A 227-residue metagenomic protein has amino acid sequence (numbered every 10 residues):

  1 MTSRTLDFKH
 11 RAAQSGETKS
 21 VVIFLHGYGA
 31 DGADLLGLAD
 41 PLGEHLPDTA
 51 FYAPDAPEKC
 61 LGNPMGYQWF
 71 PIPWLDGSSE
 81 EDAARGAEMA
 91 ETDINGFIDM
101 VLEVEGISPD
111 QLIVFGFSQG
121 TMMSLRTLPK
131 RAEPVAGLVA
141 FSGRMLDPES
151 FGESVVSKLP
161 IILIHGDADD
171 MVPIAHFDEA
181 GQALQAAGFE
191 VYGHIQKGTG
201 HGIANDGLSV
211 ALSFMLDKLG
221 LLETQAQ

Functional and structural regions predicted by a protein language model:
T2-I107, Q111: Serine-hydrolase catalytic machinery in alpha/beta-hydrolase-like enzymes
K19, V156-I161, E190: Short, proline-enriched alpha-helix->beta-strand connector loops that line the catalytic pocket of alpha/beta-hydrolase
H26-Y28, F115-F117, G166: Conserved alpha/beta-hydrolase "nucleophile elbow" surrounding the catalytic nucleophile
G37-A39, P173-A183: Short alpha-helix in the alpha/beta-hydrolase fold that links the catalytic acid
P54-D55, F115, V139-S142, I164 (+1 more regions): Alpha/beta-hydrolase-fold catalytic nucleophile elbow
L102, D110-S157: Primarily recognizes the serine-hydrolase "nucleophile elbow" in alpha/beta-hydrolase and SGNH/GDSL folds
I162-H165, D169: Short beta-strand/loop motif that positions the catalytic acidic residue of the alpha/beta-hydrolase fold
D178-Q227: C-terminal catalytic histidine-bearing segment of alpha/beta-hydrolase fold enzymes
